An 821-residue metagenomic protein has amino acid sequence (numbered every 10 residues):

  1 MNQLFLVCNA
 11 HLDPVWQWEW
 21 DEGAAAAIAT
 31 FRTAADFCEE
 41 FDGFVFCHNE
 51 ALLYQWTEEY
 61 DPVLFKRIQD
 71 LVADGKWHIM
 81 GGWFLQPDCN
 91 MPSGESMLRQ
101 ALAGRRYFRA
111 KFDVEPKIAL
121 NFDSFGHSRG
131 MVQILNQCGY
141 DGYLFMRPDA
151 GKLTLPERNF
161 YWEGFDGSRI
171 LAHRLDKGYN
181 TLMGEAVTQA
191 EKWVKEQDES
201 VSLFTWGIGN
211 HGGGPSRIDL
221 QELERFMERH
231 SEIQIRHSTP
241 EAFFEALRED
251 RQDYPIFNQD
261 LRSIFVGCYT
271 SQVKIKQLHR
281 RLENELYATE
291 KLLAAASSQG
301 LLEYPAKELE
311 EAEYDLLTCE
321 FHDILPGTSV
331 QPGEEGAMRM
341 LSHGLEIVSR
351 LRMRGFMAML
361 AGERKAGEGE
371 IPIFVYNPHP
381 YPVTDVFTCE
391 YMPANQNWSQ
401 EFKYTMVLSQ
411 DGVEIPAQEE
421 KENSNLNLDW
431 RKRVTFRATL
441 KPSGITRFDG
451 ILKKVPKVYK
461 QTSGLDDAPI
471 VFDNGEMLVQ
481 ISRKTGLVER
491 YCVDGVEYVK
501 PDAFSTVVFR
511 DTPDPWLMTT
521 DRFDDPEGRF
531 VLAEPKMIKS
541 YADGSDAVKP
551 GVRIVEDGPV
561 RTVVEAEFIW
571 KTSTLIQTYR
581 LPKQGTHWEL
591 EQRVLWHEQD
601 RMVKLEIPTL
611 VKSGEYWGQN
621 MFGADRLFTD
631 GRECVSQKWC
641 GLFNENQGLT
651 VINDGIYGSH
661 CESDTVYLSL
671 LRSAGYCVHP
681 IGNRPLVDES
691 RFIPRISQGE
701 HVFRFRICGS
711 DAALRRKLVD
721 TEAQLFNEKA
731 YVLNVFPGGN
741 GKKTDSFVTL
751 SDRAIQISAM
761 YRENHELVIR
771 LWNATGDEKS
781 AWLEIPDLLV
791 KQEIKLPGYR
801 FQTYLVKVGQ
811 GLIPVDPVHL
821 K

Functional and structural regions predicted by a protein language model:
M1-Q100, Y107-A110, Q137-Y140, P255-I256 (+3 more regions): N-terminal catalytic cores of secreted or lumenal carbohydrate-active enzymes
Q3-D13, Q17, E157-R364, Y376-P378 (+4 more regions): Active-site and substrate-binding clefts of carbohydrate-active enzymes
A10-A26, N49-E58, G82-L98, V114-G126 (+4 more regions): The substrate-binding groove and active-site-proximal loops of carbohydrate-active enzymes, especially glycoside
C89-Y107, L175-V194, F530, T562: Alpha-helical scaffold elements lining the catalytic groove of polysaccharide deacetylases
E191-Q197, E556-V611, R691-G699, S758-H765 (+1 more regions): Acidic, contiguous internal or C-terminal segments within carbohydrate-active enzymes that form a structured patch used
A306-E310, T318-V594, S697-H701, F736-G739 (+1 more regions): Catalytic and substrate-binding regions of extracellular carbohydrate-active enzymes, especially polysaccharide lyases
S399-R433, A566, G614-E633, H679-L686 (+1 more regions): Solvent-exposed beta-strand/loop surfaces of large extracellular or lumenal domains
Q584-R626, A712-V732, G776-K795: Acidic (Asp/Glu-rich), glycine- and aromatic
